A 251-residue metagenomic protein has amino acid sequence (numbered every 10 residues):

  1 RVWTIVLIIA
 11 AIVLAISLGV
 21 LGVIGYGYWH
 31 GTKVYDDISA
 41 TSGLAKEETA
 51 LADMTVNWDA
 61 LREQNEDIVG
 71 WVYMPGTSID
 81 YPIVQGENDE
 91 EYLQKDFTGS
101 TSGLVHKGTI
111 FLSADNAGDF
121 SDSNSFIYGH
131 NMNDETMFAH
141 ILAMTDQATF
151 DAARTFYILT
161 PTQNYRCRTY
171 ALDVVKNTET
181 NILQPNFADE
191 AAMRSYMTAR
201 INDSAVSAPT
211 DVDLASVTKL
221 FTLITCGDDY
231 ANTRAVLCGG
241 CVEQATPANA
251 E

Functional and structural regions predicted by a protein language model:
R1-V2: N-terminal Lys/Arg-rich, disordered targeting/topogenic segments
V6-G22: Hydrophobic membrane-insertion alpha-helices, especially the h-region of bacterial N-terminal signal peptides
S17-E251: Solvent-exposed, non-transmembrane regions of membrane-associated and secreted proteins
